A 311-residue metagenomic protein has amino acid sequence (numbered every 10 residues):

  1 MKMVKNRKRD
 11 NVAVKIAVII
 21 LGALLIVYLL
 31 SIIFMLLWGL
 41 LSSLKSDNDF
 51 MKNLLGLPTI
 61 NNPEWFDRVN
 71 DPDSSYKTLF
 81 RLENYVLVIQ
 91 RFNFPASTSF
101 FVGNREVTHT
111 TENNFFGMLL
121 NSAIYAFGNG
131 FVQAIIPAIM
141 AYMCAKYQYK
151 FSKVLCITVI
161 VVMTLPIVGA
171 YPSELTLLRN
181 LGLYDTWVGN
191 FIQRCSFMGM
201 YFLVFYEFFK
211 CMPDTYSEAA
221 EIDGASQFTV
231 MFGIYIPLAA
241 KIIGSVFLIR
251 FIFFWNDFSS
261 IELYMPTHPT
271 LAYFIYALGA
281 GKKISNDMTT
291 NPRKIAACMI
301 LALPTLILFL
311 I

Functional and structural regions predicted by a protein language model:
K2-I311: A structural signal for multi-pass alpha-helical bundles of membrane permease subunits that mediate small-molecule
